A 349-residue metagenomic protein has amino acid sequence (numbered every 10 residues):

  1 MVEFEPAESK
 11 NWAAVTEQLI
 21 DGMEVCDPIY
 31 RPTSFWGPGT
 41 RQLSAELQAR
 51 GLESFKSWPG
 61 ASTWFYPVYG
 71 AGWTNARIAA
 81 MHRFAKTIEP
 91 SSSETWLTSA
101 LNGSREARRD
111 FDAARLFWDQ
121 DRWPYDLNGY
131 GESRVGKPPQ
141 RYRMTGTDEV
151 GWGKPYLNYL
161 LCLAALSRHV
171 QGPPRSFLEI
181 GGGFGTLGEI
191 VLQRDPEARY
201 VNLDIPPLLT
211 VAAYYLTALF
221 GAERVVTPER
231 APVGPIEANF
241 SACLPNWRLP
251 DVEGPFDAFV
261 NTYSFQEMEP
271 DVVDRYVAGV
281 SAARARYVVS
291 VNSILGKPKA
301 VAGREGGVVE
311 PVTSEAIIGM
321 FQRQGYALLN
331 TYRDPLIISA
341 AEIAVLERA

Functional and structural regions predicted by a protein language model:
V2-K56, G60-I78, F84, G307-A349: Rossmann-like AdoMet/SAM-dependent catalytic core
Q42-G172: Conserved Class I S-adenosyl-L-methionine-dependent methyltransferase catalytic core
V135-P139, M144-V150, P207-L208, Y214-D251 (+2 more regions): Class I (Rossmann-like) S-adenosyl-L-methionine-dependent methyltransferase catalytic domain, capturing the SAM-binding
P173-G183: Conserved class I S-adenosyl-L-methionine
G185-D195: Conserved SAM-binding loop of SAM-dependent methyltransferases across substrates and taxa, primarily the Class I
R199-I205: Conserved SAM-binding motif I beta-strand of class I
V260: A conserved beta-strand element that flanks and buttresses the S-adenosyl-L-methionine
E267-V280: A short, conserved alpha-helix within the catalytic core of class I
